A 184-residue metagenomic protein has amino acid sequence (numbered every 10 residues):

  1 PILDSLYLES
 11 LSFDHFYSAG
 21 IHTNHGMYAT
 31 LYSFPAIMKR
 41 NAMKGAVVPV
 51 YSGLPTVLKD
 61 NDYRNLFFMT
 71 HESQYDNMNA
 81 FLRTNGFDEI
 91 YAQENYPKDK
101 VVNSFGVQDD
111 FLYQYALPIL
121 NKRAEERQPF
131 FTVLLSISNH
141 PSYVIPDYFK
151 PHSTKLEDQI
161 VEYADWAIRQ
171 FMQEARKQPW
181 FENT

Functional and structural regions predicted by a protein language model:
P1-T184: Solvent-exposed soluble domains appended to multi-pass membrane proteins
